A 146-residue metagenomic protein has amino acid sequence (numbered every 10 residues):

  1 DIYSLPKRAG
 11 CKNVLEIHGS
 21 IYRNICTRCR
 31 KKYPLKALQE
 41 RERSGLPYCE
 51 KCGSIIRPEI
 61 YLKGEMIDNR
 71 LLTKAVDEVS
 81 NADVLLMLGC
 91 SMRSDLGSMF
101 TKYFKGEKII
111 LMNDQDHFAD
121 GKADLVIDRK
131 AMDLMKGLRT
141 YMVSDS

Functional and structural regions predicted by a protein language model:
I2-S146: Conserved catalytic alpha/beta core of Sir2/sirtuin-type deacylases, generalized to analogous enzyme cores that bind
